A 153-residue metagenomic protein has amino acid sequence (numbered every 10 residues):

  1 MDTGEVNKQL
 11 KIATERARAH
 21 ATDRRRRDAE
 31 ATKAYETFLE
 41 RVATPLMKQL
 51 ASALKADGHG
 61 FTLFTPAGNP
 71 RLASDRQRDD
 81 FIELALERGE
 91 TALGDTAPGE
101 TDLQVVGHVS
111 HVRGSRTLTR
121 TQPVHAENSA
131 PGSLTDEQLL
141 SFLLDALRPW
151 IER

Functional and structural regions predicted by a protein language model:
M1, S74-D136: Intrinsically disordered, low-complexity regulatory segments enriched in Ser/Thr/Pro and charged residues
M1-E30, R153: Short, charged, low-complexity amphipathic alpha-helix
D2, R27-Y35, P131, T135: Non-transmembrane, amphipathic alpha-helical segments
R16-G60: Contiguous, amphipathic alpha-helical segments that mediate oligomerization or scaffolding in large protein assemblies
L54-A73: Long, charged, glycine-rich C-terminal linkers/tails
A130-P149: Well-ordered alpha/beta subsegment
